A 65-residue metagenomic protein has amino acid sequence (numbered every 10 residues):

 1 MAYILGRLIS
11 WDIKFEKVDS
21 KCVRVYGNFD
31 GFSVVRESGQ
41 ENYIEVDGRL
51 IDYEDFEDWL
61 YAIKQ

Functional and structural regions predicted by a protein language model:
M1-D12: Amphipathic alpha-helical segments
M1-Y3, A62-Q65: Short intrinsically disordered terminal tails
I13-A62: Acidic, low-complexity, intrinsically disordered interaction modules
